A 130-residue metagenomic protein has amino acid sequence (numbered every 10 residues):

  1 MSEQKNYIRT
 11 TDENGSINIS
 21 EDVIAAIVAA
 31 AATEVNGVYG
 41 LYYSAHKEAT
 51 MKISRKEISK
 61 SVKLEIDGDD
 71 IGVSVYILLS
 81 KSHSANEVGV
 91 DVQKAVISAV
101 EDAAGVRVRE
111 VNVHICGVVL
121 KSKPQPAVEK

Functional and structural regions predicted by a protein language model:
M1-A85, V90, V106-N112, C116-V118 (+1 more regions): Contiguous, often N-terminal, cationic amphipathic patches that form binding interfaces
V88, S98-D102: Amphipathic, hydrophobic secondary-structure cores in small proteins
V92-V96: A short beta-strand micro-motif common to beta-rich folds, especially ectodomain repeats
